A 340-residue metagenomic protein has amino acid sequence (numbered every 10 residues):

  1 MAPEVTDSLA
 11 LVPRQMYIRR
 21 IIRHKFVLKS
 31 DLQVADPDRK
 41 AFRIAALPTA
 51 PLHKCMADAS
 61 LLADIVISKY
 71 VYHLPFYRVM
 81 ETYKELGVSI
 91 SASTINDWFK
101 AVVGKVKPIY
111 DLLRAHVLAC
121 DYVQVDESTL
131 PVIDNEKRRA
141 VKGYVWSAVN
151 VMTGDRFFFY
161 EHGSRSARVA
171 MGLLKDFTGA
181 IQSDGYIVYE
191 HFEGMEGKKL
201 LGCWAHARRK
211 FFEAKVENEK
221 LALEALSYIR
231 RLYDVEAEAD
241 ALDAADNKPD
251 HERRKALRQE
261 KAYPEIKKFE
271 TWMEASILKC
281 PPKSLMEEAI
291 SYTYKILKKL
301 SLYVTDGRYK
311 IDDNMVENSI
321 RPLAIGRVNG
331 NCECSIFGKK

Functional and structural regions predicted by a protein language model:
M1-V27: Charged, often Cys/His-bearing segments associated with DNA-binding zinc-finger transcription factors
I18, K25-V27, L32-K340: Catalytic center-proximal scaffold of phosphoryl-transfer enzymes
